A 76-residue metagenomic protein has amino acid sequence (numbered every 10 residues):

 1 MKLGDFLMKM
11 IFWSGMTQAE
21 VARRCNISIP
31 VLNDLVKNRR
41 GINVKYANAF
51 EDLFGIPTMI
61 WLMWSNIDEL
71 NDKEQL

Functional and structural regions predicted by a protein language model:
M1-M16, M63: A short, Lys/Arg-rich alpha-helix, primarily the initiator
Q18, I29, V44-A47: Helix-turn-helix DNA-binding elements, focusing on the entry/boundary residues of the two helices that contact DNA
E20, V31, I60: Residues in the helix-turn-helix
E20-A22, F50: Short alpha-helical "recognition helix" segments of helix-turn-helix
N26-I42, W64: Recognition helix of helix-turn-helix/homeodomain-like DNA-binding domains that insert into the DNA major groove
R39-L53: Short, basic-rich loop-to-helix N-cap that marks the start of a DNA-contacting helix
D52, M59-L76: Short, charged recognition helix plus adjacent turn of helix-turn-helix-like nucleic-acid-binding domains
